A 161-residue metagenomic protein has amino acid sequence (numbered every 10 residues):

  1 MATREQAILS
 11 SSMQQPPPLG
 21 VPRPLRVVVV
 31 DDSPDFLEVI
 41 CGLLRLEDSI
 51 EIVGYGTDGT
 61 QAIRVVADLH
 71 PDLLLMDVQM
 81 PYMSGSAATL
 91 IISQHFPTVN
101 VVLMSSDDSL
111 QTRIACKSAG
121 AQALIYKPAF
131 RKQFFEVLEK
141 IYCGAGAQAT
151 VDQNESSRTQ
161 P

Functional and structural regions predicted by a protein language model:
M1-R26, K132-P161: Non-catalytic signal-transmission and effector/linker regions of two-component phosphorelay proteins
R23-F36, I40-L44: Conserved acidic segment of CheY-like receiver
D58-Q61, M83-A87: Acidic catalytic/metal-coordinating carboxylates
R64, S86-P97: Short amphipathic alpha-helix used as the core "switch/output" element in two-component signaling
L69-L75: Active-site beta3 strand of CheY-like receiver
M80: Receiver (REC) domain active-site loop signature in two-component systems and cognate sites in sensor histidine kinases
A87, D108-I125, K132-E136, K140: Alpha4 helix (beta4-alpha4-beta5 surface) of REC/receiver domains from two-component response regulators
